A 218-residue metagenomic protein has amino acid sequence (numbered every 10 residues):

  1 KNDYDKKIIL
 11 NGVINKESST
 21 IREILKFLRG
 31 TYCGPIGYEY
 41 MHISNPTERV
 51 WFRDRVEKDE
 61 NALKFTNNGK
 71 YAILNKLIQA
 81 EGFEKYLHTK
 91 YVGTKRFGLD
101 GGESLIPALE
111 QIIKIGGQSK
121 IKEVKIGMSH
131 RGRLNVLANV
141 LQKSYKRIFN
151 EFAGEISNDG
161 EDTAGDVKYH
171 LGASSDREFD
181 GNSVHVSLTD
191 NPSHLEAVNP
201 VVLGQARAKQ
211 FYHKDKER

Functional and structural regions predicted by a protein language model:
K1-R218: Conserved internal helical-beta-strand scaffold that buttresses enzyme catalytic cores
